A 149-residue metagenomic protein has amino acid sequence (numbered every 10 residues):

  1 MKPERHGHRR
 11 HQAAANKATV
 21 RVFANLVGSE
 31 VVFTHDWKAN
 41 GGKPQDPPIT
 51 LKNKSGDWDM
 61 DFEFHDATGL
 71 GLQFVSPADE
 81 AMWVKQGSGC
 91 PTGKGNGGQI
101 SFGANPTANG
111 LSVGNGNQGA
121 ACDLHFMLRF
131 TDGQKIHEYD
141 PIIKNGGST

Functional and structural regions predicted by a protein language model:
M1-D61, T68-T149: Intrinsically disordered, low-complexity segments enriched in small/polar residues
